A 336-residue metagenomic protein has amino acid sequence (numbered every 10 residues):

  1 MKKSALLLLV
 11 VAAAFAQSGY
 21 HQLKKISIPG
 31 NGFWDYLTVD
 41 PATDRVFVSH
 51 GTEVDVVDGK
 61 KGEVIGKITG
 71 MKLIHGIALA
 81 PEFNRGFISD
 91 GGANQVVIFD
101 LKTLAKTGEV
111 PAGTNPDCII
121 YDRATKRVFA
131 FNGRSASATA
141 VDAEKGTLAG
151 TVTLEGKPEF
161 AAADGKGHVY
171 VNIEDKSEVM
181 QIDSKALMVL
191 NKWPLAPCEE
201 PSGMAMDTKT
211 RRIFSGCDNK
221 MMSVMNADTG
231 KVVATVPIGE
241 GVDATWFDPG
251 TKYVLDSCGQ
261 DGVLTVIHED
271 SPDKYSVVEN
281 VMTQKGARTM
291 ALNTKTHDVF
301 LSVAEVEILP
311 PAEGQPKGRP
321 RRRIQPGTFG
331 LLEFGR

Functional and structural regions predicted by a protein language model:
M1-S4: Positively charged n-region of N-terminal signal peptides that target proteins for export
F15-R336: Predominantly soluble domains enriched in secretory-pathway, periplasmic, or organellar proteins
